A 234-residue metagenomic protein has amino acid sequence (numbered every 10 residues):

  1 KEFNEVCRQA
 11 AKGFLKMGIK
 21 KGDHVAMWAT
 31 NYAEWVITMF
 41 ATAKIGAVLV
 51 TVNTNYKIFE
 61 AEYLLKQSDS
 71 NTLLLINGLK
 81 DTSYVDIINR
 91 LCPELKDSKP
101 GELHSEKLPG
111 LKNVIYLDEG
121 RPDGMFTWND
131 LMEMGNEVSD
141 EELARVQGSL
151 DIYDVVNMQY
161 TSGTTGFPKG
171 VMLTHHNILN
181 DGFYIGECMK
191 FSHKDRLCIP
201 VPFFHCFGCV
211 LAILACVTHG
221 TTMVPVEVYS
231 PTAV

Functional and structural regions predicted by a protein language model:
K1-Y32, V36-F40, K57-E62, T127-N136 (+2 more regions): Conserved AMP-binding/adenylate-forming core of the ANL superfamily
A11-K12, D23-H24, T30-V50, T54-I58 (+5 more regions): A short helix-loop-beta submotif of the ANL/AMP-binding
M17, I45-M134: Structural core segment of the AMP-binding/adenylate-forming
G22, S162-G170, H175, G220: Conserved phosphate-binding and hydrolysis motifs of nucleotide-dependent enzymes
V25, T42, V155, T161-T164 (+2 more regions): Conserved S/T- and glycine-rich ATP-binding loop of Class I adenylate-forming
I58, T82, D140, P231-T232: Structural motif corresponding to alpha-helix initiation and N-cap regions
K107-L111, I115-Y116, P122, F126-Y160 (+2 more regions): Conserved pre-ATP/AMP-binding loop-to-beta segment of ANL
L179-R196, F204-V234: Conserved AMP-binding/adenylation subdomain of ANL enzymes
